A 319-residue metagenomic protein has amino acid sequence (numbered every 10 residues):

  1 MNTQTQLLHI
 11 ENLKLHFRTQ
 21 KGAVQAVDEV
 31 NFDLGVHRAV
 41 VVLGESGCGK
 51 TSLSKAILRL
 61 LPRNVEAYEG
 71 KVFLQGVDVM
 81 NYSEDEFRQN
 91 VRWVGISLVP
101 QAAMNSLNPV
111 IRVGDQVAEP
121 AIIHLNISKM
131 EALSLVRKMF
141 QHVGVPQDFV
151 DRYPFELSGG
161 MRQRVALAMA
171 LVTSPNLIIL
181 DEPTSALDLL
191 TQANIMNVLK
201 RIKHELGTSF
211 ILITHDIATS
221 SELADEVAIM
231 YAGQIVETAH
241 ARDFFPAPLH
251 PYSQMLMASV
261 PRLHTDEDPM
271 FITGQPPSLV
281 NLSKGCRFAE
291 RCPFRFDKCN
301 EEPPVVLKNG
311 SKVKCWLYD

Functional and structural regions predicted by a protein language model:
Q6, H240-D319: Short catalytic/signature loops enriched in Gly
R59, L177-I179, P183-E267: P-loop NTP-binding/switch modules centered on Walker-like glycine-rich loops
E66-D78: Conserved ABC transporter NBD signature motif
D78, M130-D148, M257: Conserved ABC ATPase "signature" region
D78-S97, D115, I123, D243-P248 (+1 more regions): ABC ATPase NBD coupling module
Y153-L157, M161: Conserved ABC ATPase signature
V172-N176: A short, proline-enriched helix->beta-strand linker immediately N-terminal to the Walker B motif in ABC-type P-loop
